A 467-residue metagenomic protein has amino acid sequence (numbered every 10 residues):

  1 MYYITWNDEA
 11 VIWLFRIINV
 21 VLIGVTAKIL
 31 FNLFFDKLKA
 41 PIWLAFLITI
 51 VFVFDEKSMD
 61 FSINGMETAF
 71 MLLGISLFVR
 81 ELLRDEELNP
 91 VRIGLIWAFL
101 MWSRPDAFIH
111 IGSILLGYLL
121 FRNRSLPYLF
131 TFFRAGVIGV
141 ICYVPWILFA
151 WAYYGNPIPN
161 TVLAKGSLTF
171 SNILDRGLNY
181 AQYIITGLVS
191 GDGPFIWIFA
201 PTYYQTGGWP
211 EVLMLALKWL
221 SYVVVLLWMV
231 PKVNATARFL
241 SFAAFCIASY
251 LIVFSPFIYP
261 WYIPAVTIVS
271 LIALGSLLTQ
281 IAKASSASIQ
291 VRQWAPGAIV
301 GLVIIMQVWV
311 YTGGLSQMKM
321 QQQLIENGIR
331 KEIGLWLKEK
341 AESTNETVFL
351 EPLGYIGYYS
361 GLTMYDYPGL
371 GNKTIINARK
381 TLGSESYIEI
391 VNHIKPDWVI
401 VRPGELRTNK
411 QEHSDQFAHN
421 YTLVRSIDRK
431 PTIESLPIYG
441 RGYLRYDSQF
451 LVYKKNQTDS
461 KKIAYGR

Functional and structural regions predicted by a protein language model:
M1-R467: Membrane-proximal envelope and lipid/glycan-remodeling enzymes
